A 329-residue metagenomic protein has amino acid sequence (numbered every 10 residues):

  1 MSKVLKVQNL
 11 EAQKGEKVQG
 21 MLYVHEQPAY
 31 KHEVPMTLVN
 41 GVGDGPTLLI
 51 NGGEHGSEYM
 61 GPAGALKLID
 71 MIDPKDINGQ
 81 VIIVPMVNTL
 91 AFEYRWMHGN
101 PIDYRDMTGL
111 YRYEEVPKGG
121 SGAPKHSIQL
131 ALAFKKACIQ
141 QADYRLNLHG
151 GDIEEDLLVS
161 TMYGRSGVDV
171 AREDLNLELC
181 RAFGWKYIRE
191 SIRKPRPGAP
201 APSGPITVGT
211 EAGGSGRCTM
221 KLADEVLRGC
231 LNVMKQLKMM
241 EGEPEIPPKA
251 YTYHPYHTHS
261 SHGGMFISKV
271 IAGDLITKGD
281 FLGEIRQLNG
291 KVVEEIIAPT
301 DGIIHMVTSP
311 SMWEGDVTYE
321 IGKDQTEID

Functional and structural regions predicted by a protein language model:
M1-D329: Structured catalytic-domain cores with a bias toward divalent-metal coordination
